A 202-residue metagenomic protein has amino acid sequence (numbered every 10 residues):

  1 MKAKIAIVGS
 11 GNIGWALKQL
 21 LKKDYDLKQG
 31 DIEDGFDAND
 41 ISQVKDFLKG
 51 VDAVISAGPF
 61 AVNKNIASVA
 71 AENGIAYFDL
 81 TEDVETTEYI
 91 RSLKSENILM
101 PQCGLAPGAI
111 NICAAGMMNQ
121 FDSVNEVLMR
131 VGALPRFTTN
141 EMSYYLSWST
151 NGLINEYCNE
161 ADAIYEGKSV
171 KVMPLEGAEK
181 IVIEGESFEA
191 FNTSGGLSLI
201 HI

Functional and structural regions predicted by a protein language model:
A6-G9: Conserved N-terminal Rossmann-fold NAD(P)-binding element of oxidoreductases
I13: Hydrophobic/small residue at the entry helix of a nucleotide-binding pocket
D24-A38: NAD(P)-binding Rossmann-fold cofactor-contacting core
N39-K49: Conserved Rossmann-fold cofactor-binding substructure of NAD(P)-dependent oxidoreductases
V69-T87: ADP-ribose/adenylate-binding Rossmann-like module
T81-L99: Rossmann-fold NAD(P)-binding glycine/threonine-rich loop
G116-E179: Conserved anion/nucleotide-ligand pocket segment
I200-I202: Conserved small/polar residues in nucleotide/adenosyl-binding loops
